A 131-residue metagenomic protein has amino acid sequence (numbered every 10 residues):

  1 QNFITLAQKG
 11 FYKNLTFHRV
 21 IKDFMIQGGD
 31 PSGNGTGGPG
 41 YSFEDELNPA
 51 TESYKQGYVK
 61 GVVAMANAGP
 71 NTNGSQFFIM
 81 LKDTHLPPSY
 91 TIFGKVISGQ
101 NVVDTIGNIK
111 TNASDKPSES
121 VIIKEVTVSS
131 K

Functional and structural regions predicted by a protein language model:
Q1-K131: Cyclophilin-like peptidyl-prolyl cis-trans isomerases
